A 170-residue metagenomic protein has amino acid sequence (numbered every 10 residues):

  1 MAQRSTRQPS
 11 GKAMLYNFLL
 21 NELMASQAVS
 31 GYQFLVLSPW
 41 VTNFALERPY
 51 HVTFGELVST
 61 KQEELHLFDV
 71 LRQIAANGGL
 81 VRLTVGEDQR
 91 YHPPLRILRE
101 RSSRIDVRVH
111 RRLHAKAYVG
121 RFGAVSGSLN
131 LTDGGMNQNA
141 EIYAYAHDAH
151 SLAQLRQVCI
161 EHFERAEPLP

Functional and structural regions predicted by a protein language model:
M1-P170: PLD/PLD-like phosphodiesterase catalytic module centered on the HKD motif
